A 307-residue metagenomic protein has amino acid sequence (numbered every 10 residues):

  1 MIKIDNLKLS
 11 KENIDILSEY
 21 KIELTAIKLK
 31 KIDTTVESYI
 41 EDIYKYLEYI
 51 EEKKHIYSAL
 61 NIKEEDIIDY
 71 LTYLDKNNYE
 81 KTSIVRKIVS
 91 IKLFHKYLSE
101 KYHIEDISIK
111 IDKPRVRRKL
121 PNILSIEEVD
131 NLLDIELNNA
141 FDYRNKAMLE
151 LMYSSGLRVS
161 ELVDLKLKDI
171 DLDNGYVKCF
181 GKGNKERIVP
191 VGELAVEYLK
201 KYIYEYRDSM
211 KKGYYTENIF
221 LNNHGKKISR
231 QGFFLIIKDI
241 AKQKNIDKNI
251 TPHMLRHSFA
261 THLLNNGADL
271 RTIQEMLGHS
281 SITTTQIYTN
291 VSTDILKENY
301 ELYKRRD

Functional and structural regions predicted by a protein language model:
M1-D307: Conserved catalytic core of the tyrosine transesterase superfamily
